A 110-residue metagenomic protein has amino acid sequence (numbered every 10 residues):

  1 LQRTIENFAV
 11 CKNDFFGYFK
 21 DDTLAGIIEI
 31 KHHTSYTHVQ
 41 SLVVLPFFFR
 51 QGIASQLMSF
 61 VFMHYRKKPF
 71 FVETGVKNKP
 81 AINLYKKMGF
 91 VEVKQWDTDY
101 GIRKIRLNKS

Functional and structural regions predicted by a protein language model:
L1-F15, F19: Active-site rim helix/loop that mediates acceptor-substrate recognition in acyltransferases
F8-C11, I30, L57-K68: Alpha-helix C-terminal capping segments
G17, T23-K31, Y36-V43: Conserved beta-strand in the GNAT
Y18, T37, P80-E92: Conserved N-terminal glycine/acidic-rich loop preference
K31-Q40, F49, K68, D99-G101: A conserved beta-turn-beta hairpin within the catalytic core of GNAT-like acetyltransferases that forms part
Q40, L45, F49, E73-G75: Residue-level recognition of the GNAT/N-acetyltransferase active site
V44, R50-M63, N83-K87: Conserved acetyl-CoA-binding loop-helix of GNAT-fold acetyltransferases
F71-K79, K87-M88, K94-S110: C-terminal "cap" of GNAT-fold acetyltransferases
